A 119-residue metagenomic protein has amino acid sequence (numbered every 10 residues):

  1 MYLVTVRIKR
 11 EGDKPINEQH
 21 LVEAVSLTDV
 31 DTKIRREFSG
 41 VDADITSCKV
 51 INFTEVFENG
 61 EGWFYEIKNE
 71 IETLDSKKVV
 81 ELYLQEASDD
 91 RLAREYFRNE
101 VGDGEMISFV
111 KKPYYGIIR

Functional and structural regions predicted by a protein language model:
M1-N17: Short, extreme N-terminal segment that most often corresponds to the first beta-strand
T5-I8, L92, I117: Intrinsically disordered, low-complexity sequence elements enriched in Ser/Thr/Gly/Pro
I8-G12, S26, N69-T73, E86: Beta-strand elements of well-folded, non-transmembrane domains
P15-S26, K77-D89: A short, exposed loop/beta-hairpin motif centered on an aromatic-Gly-Thr core
N17, R36-T73, V80, N99-R119: Short, mixed-charge low-complexity intrinsically disordered segments
A24-F38, Q85-G102: Short, well-ordered alpha-helical segments
